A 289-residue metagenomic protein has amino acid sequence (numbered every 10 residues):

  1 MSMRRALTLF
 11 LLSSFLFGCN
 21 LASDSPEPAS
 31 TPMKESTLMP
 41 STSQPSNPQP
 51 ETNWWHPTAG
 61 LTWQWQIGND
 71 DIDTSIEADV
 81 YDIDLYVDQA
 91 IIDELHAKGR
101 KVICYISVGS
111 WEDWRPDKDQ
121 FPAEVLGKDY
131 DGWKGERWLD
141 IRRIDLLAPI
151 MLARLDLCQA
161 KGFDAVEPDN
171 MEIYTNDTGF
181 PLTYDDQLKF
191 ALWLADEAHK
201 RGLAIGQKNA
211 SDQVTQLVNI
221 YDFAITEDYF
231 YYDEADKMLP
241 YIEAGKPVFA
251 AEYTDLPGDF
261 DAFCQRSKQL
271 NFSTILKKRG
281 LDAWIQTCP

Functional and structural regions predicted by a protein language model:
M1-S2, Q120: Short linear, low-complexity motifs centered on an aromatic residue
S2-M3, P32: Intrinsically disordered, low-complexity sequence elements enriched in Ser/Thr/Gly/Pro
R4-L9: Sec-dependent signal peptide recognition, specifically the positively charged N-region followed immediately by
F17-G18: C-terminal motif of bacterial Sec signal peptides marking the signal peptidase cleavage site
L21: Short, conserved catalytic or interaction motifs in soluble domains
S25-Q49: Ser/Thr-rich, Proline-interspersed low-complexity disordered segments
N47-P289: Glycan-processing catalytic domains of CAZymes
